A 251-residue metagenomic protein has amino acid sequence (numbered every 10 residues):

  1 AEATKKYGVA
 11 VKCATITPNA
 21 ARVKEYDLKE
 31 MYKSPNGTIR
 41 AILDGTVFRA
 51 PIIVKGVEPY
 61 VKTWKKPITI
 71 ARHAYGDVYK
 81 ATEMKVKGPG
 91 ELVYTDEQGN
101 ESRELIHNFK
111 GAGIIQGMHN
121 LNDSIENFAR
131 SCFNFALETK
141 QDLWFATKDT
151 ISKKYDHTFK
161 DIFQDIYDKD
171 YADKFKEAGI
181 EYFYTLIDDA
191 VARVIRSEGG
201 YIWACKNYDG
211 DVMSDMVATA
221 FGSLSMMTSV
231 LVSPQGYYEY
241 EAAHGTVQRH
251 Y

Functional and structural regions predicted by a protein language model:
A1-E2, Y171-G200: A structured beta-alpha segment of the ubiquitous adenosine-cofactor-binding alpha/beta core
A1-E97, E101, Y208-V212: N-terminal glycine-rich phosphate/adenylate-binding segment common to multiple enzyme folds
T4-V11, I39-V47, R72-V78, A129 (+4 more regions): Structural signal for hydrophobic packing residues in well-ordered secondary-structure cores of soluble enzyme domains
K5-V9, V57, T63-P67, P89-E91 (+7 more regions): Short coil/turn connectors at secondary-structure junctions
R22-D27, K80-K85, K154-F159, V194-S197 (+1 more regions): Short acidic, glycine/serine/threonine-rich loops at helix termini
D27-K33, M84-L92, F159-I166, A220-V230: A glycine- and small-aliphatic-rich helix-loop capping segment at beta-alpha/alpha-beta transitions that lines
L92-T185: Glycine-rich phosphate/diphosphate-binding loop of Rossmann-like nucleotide-binding domains
V194-Y251: Glycine-rich phosphate/nucleotide-binding loop
